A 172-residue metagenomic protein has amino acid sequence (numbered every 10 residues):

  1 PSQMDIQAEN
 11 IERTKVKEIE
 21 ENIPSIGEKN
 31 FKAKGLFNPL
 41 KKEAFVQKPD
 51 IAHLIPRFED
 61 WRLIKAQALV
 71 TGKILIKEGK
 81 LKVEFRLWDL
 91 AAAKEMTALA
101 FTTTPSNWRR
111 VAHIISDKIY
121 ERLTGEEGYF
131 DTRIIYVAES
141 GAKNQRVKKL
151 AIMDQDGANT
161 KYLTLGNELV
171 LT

Functional and structural regions predicted by a protein language model:
P1-R57, V70-I76: Short beta-strand->alpha-helix linker/helix-N-cap micro-motif that forms a surface specificity/interaction loop
A52-K118: Amphipathic beta-strand/beta-sheet edge segments enriched in Tyr/Trp
T71, I134-E139: Residue position within the beta-strands of beta-propeller blades
E78-V83, G141-I152: Structural motif
A91, D154-A158: Short loop/turn segments that connect beta-strands within beta-propeller blades
L99, A158-T164: A short beta-strand motif characteristic of beta-propeller blades
W108, R122, T160, N167-T172: Conserved beta-propeller blade repeats
H113-D131: Structural signature of eukaryotic scaffold interfaces centered on beta-propeller domains
